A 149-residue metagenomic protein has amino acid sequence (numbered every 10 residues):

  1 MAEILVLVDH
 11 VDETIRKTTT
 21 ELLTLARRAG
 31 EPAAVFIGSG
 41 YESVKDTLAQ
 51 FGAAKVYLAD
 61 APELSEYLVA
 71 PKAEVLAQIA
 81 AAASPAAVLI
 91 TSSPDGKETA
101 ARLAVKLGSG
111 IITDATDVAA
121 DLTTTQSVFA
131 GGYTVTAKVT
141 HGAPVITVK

Functional and structural regions predicted by a protein language model:
M1-K149: N-terminal glycine-rich FAD/FM-binding segment characteristic of electron-transfer flavoproteins
